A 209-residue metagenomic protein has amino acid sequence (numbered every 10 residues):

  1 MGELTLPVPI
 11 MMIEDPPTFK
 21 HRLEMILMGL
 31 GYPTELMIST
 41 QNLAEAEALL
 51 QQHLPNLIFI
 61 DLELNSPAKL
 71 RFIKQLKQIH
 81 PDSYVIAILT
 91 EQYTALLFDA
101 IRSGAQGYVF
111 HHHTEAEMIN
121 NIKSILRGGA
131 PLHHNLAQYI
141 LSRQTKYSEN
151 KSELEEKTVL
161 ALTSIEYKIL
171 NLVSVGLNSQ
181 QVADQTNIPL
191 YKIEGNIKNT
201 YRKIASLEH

Functional and structural regions predicted by a protein language model:
L6-F19, L23-L27, I58, L162: Conserved acidic segment of CheY-like receiver
P33-N42, S206: Short hydrophobic/Thr-rich beta-strand motif most characteristic of the beta2 strand and flanking loop of CheY-like
S39-L57: Acidic, metal-coordinating helix/loop segments flanking the phosphotransfer/catalytic sites of two-component signaling
L57-L76: Conserved phosphotransfer microenvironments
S83-Q92: A short, hydrophobic beta-strand element within the central beta-sheet of small alpha/beta folds
L97-I101, H112-K157: Short, flexible helix-to-coil linker/hinge segments that flank and couple to helix-turn-helix
G176-H209: Recognition helix of helix-turn-helix DNA-binding domains
